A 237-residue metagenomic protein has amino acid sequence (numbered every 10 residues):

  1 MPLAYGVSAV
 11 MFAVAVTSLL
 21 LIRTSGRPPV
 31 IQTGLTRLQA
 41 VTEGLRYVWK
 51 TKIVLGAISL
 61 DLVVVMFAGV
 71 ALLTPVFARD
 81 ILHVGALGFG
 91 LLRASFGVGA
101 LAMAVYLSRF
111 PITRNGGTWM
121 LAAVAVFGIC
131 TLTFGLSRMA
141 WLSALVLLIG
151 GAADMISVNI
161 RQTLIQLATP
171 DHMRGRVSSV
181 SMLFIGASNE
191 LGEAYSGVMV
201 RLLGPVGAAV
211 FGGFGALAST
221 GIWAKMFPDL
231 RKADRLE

Functional and structural regions predicted by a protein language model:
M1-T36: Cytosol/matrix-facing ends of alpha-helical transmembrane segments
A4-Y5, A9-V14, T42, V48-K52 (+2 more regions): C-terminal transmembrane bundle of multi-pass solute transporters/carriers
T24-S59: Juxtamembrane intracellular "pre-TM" segments in multi-pass secondary transporters
P29, V64, G215: Positions that flank functional sites
S59-V65: Hydrophobic alpha-helical transmembrane segments of multi-pass membrane transport/permease proteins
V70-L72: Extracytoplasmic gate region of multi-pass secondary transporters
